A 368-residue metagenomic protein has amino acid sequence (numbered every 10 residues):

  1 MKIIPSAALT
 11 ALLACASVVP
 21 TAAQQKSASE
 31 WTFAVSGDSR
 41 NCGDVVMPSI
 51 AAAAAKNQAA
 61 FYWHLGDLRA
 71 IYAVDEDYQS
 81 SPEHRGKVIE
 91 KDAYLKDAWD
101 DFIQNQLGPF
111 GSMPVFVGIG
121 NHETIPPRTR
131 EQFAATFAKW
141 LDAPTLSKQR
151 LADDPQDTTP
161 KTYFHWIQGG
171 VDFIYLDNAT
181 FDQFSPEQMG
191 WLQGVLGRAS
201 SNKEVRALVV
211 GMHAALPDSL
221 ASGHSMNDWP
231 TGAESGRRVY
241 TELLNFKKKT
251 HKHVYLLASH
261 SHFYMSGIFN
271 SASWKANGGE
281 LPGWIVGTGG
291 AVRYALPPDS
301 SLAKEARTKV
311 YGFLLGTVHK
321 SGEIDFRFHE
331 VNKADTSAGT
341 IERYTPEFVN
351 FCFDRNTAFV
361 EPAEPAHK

Functional and structural regions predicted by a protein language model:
M1-I4: Positively charged n-region of N-terminal signal peptides that target proteins for export
A7-S17: Bacterial N-terminal signal peptides
A22-A93: N-terminal active-site segment of His-dependent metallophosphoesterases
T32, E76-E204, G223-Y255, H262-R307 (+1 more regions): Extended active-site neighborhood of metal-dependent phosphoesterases/phosphodiesterases
F33-V35, Y62-H64, V117-G118, V210 (+1 more regions): Residue-level marker for buried hydrophobic side chains located in beta-strands that build the well-ordered beta-sheet
D38, G66-D67, G120-N121, H213 (+1 more regions): Active-site glycine-centered loops adjacent to acidic/histidine catalytic or metal-binding residues that shape
A199-A221: Short acidic, glycine-rich surface-loop motifs adjacent to enzyme active sites
A303-K368: A short C-terminal boundary segment appended to hydrolase-like catalytic domains
